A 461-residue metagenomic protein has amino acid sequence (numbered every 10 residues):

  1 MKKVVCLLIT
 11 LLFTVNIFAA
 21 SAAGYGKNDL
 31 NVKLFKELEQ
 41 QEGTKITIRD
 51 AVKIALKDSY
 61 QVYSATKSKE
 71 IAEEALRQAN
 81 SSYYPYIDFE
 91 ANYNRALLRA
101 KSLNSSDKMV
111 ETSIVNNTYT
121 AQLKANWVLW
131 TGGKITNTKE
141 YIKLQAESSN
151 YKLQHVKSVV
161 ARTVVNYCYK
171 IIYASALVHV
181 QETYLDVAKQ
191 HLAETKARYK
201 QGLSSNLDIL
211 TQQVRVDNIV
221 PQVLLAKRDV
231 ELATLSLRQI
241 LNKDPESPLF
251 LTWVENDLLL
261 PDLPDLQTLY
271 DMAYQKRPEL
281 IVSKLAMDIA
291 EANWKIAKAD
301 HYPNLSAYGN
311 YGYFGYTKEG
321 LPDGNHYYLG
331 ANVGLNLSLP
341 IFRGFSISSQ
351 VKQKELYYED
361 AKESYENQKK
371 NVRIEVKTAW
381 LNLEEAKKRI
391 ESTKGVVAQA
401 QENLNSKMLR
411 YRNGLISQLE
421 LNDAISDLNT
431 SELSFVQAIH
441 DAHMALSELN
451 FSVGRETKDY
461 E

Functional and structural regions predicted by a protein language model:
K3, N28, I46, D50 (+6 more regions): Periplasmic alpha-helical coiled-coil/stalk elements that build and connect Gram-negative outer-membrane
L8-N16: Bacterial N-terminal signal peptides
A20-N92, L98, P245, L251-D288 (+3 more regions): Bacterial Sec-pathway N-terminal export signals of envelope proteins
T47, Y86-A100, S106-H155, I281-Q368: Small/polar-residue-enriched beta-strand and adjacent coil segments characteristic of outer-membrane beta-barrel
Y63-S82, W127-V128, K134-Y169, Y173-T183 (+8 more regions): Extended amphipathic coiled-coil alpha-helical segments
Y199-L203, Y411-L415, S452: A short glycine-centered flexible hinge/capping loop motif at secondary-structure junctions
S205-L207, L415-Q437: Short terminal targeting/anchoring segments
